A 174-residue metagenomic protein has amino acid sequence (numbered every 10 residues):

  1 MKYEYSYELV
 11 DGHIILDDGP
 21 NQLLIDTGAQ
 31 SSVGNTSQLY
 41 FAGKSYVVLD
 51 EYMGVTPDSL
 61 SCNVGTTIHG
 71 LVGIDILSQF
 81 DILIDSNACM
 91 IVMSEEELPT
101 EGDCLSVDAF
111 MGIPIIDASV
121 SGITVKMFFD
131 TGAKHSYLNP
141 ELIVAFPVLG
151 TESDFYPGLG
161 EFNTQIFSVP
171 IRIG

Functional and structural regions predicted by a protein language model:
M1-G174: Pepsin/retropepsin-fold aspartyl endopeptidases
